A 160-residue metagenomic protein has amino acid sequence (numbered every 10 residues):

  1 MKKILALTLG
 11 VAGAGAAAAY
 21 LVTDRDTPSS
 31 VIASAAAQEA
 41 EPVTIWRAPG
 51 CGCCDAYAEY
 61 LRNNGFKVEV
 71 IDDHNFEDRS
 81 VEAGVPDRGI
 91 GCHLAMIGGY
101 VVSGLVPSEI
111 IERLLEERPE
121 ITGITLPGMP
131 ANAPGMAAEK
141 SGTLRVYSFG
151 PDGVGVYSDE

Functional and structural regions predicted by a protein language model:
M1-I4: Positively charged n-region of N-terminal signal peptides that target proteins for export
A12-V22: Hydrophobic alpha-helical membrane-insertion segments, chiefly the h-region of N-terminal signal peptides
D24-A40: Ser/Thr/Pro/Gly-rich low-complexity linker/stalk segments immediately outside membranes or between
A36-N64: Local sequence-structure signature of Cys/Sec-based thiol-disulfide redox active-site neighborhoods
P42-V43, F66-V68, G98-V101: Short active-site oxyanion
G50, Y57, D72-N75, P107-I111: Stable alpha-helical elements in mature extracytoplasmic
A58-D78: Conserved helix-turn-beta segment immediately C-terminal to the redox Cys motif in thioredoxin-like folds
E82, R88-E160: Thiol/selenol-based redox catalytic cores and closely related redox-interacting motifs
